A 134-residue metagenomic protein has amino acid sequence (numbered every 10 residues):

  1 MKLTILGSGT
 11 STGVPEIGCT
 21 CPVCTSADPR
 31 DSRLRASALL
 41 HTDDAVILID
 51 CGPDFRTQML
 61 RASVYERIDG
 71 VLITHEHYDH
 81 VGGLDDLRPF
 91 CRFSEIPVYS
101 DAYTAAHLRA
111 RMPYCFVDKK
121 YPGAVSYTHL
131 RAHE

Functional and structural regions predicted by a protein language model:
M1-A62: Conserved beta-strand hairpin/beta-sheet module of binuclear metal-dependent hydrolase folds, prominently
G7-G9, A102, R131: Residues at the C-termini of beta-strands that transition into short coil/loop
S11, D79, T104-A106: Surface-exposed, flexible loop/turn segments at secondary-structure boundaries
I17, A27, S37, V71 (+3 more regions): Surface-exposed loop/turn and secondary-structure junction residues enriched for glycine/proline
V46-L48, G52-S100: Active-site metal-binding motif and surrounding structural segment of the metallo-beta-lactamase
R92-Y127: Active-site neighborhood of divalent metal-dependent phosphoester bond hydrolases
T128-E134: Conserved small/polar residues in nucleotide/adenosyl-binding loops
